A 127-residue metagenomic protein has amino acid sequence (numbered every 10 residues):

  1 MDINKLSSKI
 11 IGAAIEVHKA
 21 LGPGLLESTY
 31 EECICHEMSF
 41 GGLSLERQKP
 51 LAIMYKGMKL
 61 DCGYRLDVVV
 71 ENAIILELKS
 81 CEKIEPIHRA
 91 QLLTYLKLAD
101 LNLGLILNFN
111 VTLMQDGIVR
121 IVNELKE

Functional and structural regions predicted by a protein language model:
M1-S44, Q115-D116, R120-E127: Solvent-exposed, charged helical/coil patches that constitute nucleic-acid or partner-interaction surfaces
G22, L45, L66-I84, Y95: Conserved catalytic cores of phosphodiester-cleaving nucleases, focusing on short active-site segments
S39-K56: A short acidic/basic microdomain associated with nuclease active sites
C62-G63, R89: Structural motif corresponding to alpha-helix initiation and N-cap regions
K79-E127: Nucleic-acid nuclease catalytic cores
